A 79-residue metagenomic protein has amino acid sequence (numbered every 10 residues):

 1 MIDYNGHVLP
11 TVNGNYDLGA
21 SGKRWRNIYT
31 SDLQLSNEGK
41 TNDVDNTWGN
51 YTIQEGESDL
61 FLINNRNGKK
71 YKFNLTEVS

Functional and structural regions predicted by a protein language model:
M1-D59: Intrinsic low-complexity, repeat-rich intrinsically disordered segments enriched in small/flexible residues
D59-T76: Short, surface-exposed terminal/edge motifs of secreted or surface/virion proteins that either
